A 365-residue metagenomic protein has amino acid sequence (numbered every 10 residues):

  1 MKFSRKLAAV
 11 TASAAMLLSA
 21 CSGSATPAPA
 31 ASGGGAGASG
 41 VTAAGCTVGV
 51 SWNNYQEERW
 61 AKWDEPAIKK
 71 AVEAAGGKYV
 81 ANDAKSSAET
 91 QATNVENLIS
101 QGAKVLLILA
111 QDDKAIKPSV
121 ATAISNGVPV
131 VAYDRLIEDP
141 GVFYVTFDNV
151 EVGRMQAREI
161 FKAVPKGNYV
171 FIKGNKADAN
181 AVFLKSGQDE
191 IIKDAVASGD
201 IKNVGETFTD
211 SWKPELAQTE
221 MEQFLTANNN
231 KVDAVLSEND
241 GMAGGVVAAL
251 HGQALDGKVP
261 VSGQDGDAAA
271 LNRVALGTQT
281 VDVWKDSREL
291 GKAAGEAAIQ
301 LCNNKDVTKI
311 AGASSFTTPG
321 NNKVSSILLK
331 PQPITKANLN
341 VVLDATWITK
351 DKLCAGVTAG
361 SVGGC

Functional and structural regions predicted by a protein language model:
K2-K6, A12-M16, C21-C365: A residue-level marker of the well-folded mature domains of exported/periplasmic proteins
